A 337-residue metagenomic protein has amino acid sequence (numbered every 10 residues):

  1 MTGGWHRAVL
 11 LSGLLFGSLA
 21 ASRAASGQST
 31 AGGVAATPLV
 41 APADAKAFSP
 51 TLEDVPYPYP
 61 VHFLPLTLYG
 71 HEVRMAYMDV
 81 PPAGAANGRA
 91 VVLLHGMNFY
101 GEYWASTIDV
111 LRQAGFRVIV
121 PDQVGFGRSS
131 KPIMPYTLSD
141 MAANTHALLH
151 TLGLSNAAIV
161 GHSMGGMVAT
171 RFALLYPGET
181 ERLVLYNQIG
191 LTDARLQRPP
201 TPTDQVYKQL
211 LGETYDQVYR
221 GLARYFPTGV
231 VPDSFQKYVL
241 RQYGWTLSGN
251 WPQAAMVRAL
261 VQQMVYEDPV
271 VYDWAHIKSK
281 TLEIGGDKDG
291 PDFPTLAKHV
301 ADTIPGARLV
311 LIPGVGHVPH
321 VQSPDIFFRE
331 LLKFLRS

Functional and structural regions predicted by a protein language model:
W5, L15-F16, S22-R89, Q113-F116 (+3 more regions): Alpha/beta-hydrolase fold catalytic core
T67-H71, M78-G84, Q113, Q123-V160 (+3 more regions): Active-site loop/oxyanion-hole signature of alpha/beta-hydrolase fold enzymes
V73, V80-R128: Conserved HGGG/HGGXW glycine-rich cap/lid loop of the alpha/beta-hydrolase fold
L174, L183-E213: Flexible "cap/lid" loop of the alpha/beta hydrolase fold
A194-P199, G212-A275: Conserved alpha/beta-hydrolase catalytic His-Asp/Glu region
I277, E283-G285: Short beta-strand/loop motif that positions the catalytic acidic residue of the alpha/beta-hydrolase fold
K288-D292: Acidic catalytic loop of the alpha/beta-hydrolase fold
G306-S337: Catalytic active-site module of serine/aspartate enzymes centered on a nucleophile-bearing elbow/loop
